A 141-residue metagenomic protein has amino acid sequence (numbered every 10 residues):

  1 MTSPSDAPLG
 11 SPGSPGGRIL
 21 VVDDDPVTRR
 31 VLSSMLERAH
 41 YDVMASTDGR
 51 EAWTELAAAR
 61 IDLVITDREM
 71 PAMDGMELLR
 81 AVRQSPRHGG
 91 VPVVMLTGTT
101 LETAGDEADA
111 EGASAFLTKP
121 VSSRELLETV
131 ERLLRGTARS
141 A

Functional and structural regions predicted by a protein language model:
R30-R38: Charged docking surfaces used in two-component/phosphorelay signaling
H40-T47, E55: Short hydrophobic/Thr-rich beta-strand motif most characteristic of the beta2 strand and flanking loop of CheY-like
A59-I65: Active-site beta3 strand of CheY-like receiver
M70: Receiver (REC) domain active-site loop signature in two-component systems and cognate sites in sensor histidine kinases
S114: Short, glycine/charged-rich "phosphate-handling" switch motifs in NTP-dependent and phosphotransfer domains
V121-E131: C-terminal output helix
